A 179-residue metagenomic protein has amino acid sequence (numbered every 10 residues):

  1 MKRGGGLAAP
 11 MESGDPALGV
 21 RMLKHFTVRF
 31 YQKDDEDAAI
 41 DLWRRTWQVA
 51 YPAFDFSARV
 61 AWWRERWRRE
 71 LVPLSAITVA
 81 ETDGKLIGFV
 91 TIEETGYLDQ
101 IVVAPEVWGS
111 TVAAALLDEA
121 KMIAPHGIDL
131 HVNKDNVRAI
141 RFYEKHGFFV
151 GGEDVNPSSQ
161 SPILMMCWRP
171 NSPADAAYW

Functional and structural regions predicted by a protein language model:
K2, G6-D34, S172-W179: Conserved N-terminal entry element of GNAT/NAT acetyltransferase domains
E36, I40-W67: Conserved GNAT-fold acetyl-CoA-binding loop/helix
W67-V79, Y97: A short helix-loop-beta-strand connector motif used in the catalytic cores of GNAT acetyltransferases and, in some
V79, K85-V102: Conserved beta-strand in the GNAT
L98-W108, V132-N133: A short, internal acetyl-CoA/4′-phosphopantetheine-binding micro-motif in the GNAT/acyltransferase core
G109-M122, R141, K145: Conserved acetyl-CoA-binding loop-helix of GNAT-fold acetyltransferases
A113, L117, D135-A139, N156-P162: Short glycine/proline-centered loop/turn elements that form peptide/ligand docking sites
I123-D135: Conserved GNAT acetyl-CoA-binding A-motif
